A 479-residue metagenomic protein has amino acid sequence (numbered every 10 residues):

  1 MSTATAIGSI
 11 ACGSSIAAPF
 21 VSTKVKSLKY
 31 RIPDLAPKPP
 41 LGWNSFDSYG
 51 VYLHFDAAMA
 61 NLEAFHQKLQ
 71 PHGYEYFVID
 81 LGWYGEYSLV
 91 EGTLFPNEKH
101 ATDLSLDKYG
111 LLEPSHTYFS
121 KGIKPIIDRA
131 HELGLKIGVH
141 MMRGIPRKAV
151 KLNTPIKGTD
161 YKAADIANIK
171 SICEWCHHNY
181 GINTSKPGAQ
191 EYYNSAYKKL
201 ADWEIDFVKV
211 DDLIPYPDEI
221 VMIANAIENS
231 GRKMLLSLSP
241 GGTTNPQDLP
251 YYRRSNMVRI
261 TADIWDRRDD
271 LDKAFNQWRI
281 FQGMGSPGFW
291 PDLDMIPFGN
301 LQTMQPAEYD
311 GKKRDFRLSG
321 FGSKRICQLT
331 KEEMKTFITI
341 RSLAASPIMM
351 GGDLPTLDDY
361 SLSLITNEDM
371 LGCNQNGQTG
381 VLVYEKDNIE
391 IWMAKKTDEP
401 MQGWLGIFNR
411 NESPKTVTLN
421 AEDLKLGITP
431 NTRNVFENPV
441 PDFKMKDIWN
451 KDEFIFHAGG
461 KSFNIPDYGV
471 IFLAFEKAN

Functional and structural regions predicted by a protein language model:
S2-F46, Y52: Mature N-terminal, pre-catalytic/accessory segment of carbohydrate-active enzymes
P40-S45, E75-D80, G85, K136-M141 (+7 more regions): Structural recognition of the beta-strand scaffold that forms the well-ordered cores of secreted hydrolase catalytic
F65-R129, L133-A201, I205-F207, Y216-P217: Aromatic-lined carbohydrate-binding/catalytic grooves of carbohydrate-active enzymes
I166-S171, N183-S185, L235-D353: Glycan-recognition surfaces
K335, R341-A344, M349, E385-N431: Carbohydrate-binding surface patches
K335-Y384: Catalytic cores of secreted or luminal carbohydrate-active enzymes
D423-K451: Solvent-exposed beta-hairpin/edge-strand motifs
F456-N479: C-terminal beta-strand-rich structural cap/linker in extracellular carbohydrate-active enzymes
